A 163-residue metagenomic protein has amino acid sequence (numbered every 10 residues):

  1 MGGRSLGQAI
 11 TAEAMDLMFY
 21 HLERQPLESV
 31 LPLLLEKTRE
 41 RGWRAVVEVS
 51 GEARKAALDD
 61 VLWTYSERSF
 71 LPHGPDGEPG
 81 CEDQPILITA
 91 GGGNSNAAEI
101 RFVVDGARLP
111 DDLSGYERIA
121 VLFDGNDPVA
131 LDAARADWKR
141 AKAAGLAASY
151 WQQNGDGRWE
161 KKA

Functional and structural regions predicted by a protein language model:
L6-D60: Long, hydrophobic N-terminal alpha-helical segment
E13-L17, T38-E40, A107-S114, A136-A144: ASCE RecA-like P-loop NTPase motor cores that couple ATP hydrolysis to mechanical translocation on nucleic acids
E23, V49-E52, V103-A107, D124-G125: Structural motif
L34-K37, L62-S66, I119, A136-R140: Short, solvent-exposed amphipathic alpha-helical segments in soluble enzyme and RNA/protein-processing domains
V46-E48, L87-I88, F102-V104, A120: Structural motif
D60-R101: Helix-adjacent hinge/juxtasegments
N94-E99, V103-G115: SF2 helicase motor core recognition
E117-A163: Glycine-rich, aromatic-bearing surface loops/beta-hairpins
